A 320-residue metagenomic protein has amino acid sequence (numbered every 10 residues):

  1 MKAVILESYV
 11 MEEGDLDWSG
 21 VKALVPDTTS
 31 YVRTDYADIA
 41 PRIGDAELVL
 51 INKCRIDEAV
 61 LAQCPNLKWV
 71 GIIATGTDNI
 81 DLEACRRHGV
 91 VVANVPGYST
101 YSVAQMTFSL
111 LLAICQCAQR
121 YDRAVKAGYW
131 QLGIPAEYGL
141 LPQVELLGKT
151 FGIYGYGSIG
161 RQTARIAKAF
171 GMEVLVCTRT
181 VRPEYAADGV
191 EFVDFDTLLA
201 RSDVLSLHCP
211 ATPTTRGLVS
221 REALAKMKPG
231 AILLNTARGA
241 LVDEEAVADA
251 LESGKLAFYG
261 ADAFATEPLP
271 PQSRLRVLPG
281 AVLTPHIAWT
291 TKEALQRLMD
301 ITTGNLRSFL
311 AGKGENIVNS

Functional and structural regions predicted by a protein language model:
M1-A46, L175: N-terminal glycine-/charge-rich "phosphate-binding" loop or analogous flexible N-terminal tail
V32, I73-A74, V90-Y101, T178 (+1 more regions): Short beta->alpha connector loops at strand-helix junctions that form conserved, small/polar/Pro-enriched
E58-L61, R179-R274: Rossmann-like adenosine-cofactor binding region
H88, P96-T150, E184: Phosphate-binding beta-alpha-beta segment of Rossmann-like dinucleotide-binding domains, i.e., the NAD(P)
Y156-G157: Glycine-rich Rossmann-fold phosphate-binding loop(s) that bind the pyrophosphate of adenine dinucleotide cofactors
G160-R161: N-terminal Rossmann-fold NAD(P) dinucleotide-binding loop
R297-L298, T303-S320: NAD(P)-dependent dehydrogenase/reductase Rossmann-like domain
